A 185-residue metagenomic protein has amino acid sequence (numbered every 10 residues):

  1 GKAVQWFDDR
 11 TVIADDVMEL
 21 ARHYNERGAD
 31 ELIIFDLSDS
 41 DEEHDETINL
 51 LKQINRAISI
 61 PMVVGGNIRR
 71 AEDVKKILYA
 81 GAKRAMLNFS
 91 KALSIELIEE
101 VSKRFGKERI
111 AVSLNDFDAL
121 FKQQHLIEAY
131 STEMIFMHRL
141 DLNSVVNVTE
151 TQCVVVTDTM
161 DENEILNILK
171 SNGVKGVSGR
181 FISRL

Functional and structural regions predicted by a protein language model:
G1-I60, I68-E72, K76, K107-N143 (+2 more regions): Conserved N-terminal beta1-alpha1 strand-loop-helix module at the mouth
G1-V4, A80, L93, K103: A short helix-loop
D39, K76-L97, F136-L142, I165-L185: Glycine-rich phosphate-binding active-site loops on the catalytic face of alpha/beta enzymes
L50-I54, V101, V148: Catalytic-core regions built around general acid/base machinery
I60-P61, Q152: Short, proline-centered helix/strand-breaking motifs
S94-A129, L166-I168, G176-L185: Short histidine
A119, V145, Q152-D158, E162 (+2 more regions): Catalytic alpha/beta core domains of metabolic enzymes, predominantly
